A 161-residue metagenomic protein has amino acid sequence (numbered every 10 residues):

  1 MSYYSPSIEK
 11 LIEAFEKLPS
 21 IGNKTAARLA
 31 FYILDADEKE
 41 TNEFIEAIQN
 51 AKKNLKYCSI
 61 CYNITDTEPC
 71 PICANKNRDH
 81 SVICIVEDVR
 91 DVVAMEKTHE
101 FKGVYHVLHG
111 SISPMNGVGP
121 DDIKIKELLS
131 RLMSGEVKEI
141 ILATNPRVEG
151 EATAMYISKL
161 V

Functional and structural regions predicted by a protein language model:
S2-E9, A30-I83, D88-V92: Cys/His-rich Zn2+-binding cysteine-cluster or related metal-binding knuckle/ribbon modules and their
S5-P19: Short, Lys/Arg-rich amphipathic segments at extreme N-termini
E9-E13, A27-F31, N42, E46 (+5 more regions): Solvent-exposed alpha-helical segments within well-ordered globular domains of core cellular machineries
E16-P19, L34, N63, M133: Alpha-solenoid HEAT/Armadillo repeat architecture
A26, N75-T144: Extended interfacial segments that mediate partner engagement and assembly in macromolecular machines
I33, D37, H99, V161: Active-site catalytic pocket residues across diverse enzymes, especially alpha/beta-hydrolases
T144-A154: Acidic, metal-coordinating catalytic cores used for nucleic-acid/nucleotide bond scission and strand-transfer chemistry
